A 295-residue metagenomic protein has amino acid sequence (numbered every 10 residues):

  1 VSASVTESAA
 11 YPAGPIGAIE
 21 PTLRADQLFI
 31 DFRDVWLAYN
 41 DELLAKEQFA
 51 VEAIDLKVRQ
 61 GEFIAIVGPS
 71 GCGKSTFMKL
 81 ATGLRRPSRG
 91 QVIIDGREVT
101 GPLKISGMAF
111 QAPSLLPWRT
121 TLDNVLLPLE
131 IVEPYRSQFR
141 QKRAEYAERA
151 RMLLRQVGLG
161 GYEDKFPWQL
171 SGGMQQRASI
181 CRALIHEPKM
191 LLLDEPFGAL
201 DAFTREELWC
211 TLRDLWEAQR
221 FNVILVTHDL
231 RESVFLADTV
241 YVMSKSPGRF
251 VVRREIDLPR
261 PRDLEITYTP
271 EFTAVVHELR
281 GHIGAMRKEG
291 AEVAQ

Functional and structural regions predicted by a protein language model:
V67-P69: The feature captures the beta-strand-to-loop junction immediately N-terminal to the Walker
T82: Helix-to-loop junction immediately C-terminal to a conserved catalytic motif
G90-G101: Conserved ABC transporter NBD signature motif
P102, L122, R155, E163-F166: Signature (C-motif/LSGGQ) region and adjacent switch/coupling loops of ABC-type ATPase nucleotide-binding domains
L126, E130-E133, Q138-Y162, D214: Conserved ABC ATPase "signature" region
K165-W168, H186: Conserved signature/switch motifs of ABC ATPase nucleotide-binding domains
L191-D194: Catalytic Walker B motif of ABC-type/P-loop ATPase nucleotide-binding domains
